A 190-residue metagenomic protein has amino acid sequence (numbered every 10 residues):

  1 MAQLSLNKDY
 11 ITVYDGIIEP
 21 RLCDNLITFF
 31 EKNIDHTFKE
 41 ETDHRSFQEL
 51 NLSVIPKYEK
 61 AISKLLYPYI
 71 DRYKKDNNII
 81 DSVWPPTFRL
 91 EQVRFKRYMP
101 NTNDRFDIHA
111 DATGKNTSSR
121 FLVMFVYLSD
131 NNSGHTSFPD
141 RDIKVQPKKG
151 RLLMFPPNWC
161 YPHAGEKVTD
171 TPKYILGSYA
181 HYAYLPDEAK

Functional and structural regions predicted by a protein language model:
M1-L152, C160-K190: Fe(II)/2-oxoglutarate oxygenase catalytic core
